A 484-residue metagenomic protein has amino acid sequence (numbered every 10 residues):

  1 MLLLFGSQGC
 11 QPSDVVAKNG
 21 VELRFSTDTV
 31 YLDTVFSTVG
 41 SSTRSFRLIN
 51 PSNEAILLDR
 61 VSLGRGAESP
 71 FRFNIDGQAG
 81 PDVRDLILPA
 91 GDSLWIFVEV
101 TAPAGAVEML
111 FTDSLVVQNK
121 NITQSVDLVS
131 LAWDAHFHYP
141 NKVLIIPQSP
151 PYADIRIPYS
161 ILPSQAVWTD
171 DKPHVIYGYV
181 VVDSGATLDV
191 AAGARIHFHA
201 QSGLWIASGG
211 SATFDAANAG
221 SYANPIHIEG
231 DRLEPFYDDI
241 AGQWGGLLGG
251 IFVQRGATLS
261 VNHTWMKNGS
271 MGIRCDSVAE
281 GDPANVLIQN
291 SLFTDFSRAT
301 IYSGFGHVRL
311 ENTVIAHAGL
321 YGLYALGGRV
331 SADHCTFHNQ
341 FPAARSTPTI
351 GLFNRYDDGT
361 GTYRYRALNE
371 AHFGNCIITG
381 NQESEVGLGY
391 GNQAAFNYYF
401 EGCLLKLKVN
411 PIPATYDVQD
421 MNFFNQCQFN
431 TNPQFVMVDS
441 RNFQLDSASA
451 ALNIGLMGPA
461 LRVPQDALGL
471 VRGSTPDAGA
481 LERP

Functional and structural regions predicted by a protein language model:
G6-G9: C-terminal motif of bacterial Sec signal peptides marking the signal peptidase cleavage site
D14-A17, L23, T27-T34, V39-G40 (+3 more regions): Beta-strand/loop edge motif enriched in small/polar residues
S42-R44: Structural beta-strand segments of beta-rich domains
L48-S52: Asparagine-centered strand-capping/turn motif at beta-strand->loop junctions
N53-L57: A short beta-turn/strand-edge loop motif at beta-sheet boundaries
G64-V83: Short, solvent-exposed loop/linker segments at beta-strand-coil boundaries, enriched for Pro/Gly and Ser/Thr
I122, R472-P476: Extracellular interaction modules
